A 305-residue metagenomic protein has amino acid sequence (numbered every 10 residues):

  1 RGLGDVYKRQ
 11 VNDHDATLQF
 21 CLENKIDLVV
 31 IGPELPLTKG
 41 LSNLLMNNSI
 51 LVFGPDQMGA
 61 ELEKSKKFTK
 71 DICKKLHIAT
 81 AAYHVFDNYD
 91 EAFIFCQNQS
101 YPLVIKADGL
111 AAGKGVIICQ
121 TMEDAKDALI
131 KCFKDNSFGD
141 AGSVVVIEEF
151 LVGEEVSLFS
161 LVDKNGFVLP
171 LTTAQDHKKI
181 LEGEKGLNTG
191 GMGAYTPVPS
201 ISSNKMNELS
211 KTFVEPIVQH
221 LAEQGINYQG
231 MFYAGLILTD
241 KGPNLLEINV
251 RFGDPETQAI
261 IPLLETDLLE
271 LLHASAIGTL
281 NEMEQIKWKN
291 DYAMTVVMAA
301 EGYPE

Functional and structural regions predicted by a protein language model:
G2-Y7: Short, small-residue-biased leader/transition segments that mark boundaries at the very start of proteins
K8-F20: Glycine-rich, highly charged phosphate/nucleotide-binding loops
D27-S65, H77-F86: A short, GP-enriched loop/loop-strand-helix hinge that lies immediately N-terminal to, or at the N-terminal rim
C73-K74: Structural element of the ATP-grasp superfamily
Y101-Q120, I260: Conserved anion/nucleotide-ligand pocket segment
C119-Q258: Internal nucleotide-binding/catalytic subdomain
S210-F232, N249-E305: Active-site "cap" helix and flanking loop/linker of ATP-utilizing ligase/carboxylase catalytic domains
